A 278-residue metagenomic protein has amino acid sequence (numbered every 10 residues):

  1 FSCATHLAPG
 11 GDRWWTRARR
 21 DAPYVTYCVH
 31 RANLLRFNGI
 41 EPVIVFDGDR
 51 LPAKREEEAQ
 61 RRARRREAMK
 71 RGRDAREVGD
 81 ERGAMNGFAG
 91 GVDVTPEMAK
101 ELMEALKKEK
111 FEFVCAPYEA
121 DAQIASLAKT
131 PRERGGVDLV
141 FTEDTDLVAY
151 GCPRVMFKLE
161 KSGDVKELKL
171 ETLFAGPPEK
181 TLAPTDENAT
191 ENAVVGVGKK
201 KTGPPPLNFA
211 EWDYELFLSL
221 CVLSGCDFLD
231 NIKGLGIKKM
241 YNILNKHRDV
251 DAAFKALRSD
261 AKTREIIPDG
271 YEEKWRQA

Functional and structural regions predicted by a protein language model:
F1-E119, Q123-G136: Noncatalytic, basic helical substrate-engagement surface that gates or grips nucleic-acid strands
P23-N33, K100, E104, A122 (+5 more regions): Amphipathic alpha-helical interface elements that mediate macromolecular binding in regulatory proteins
A32-L34, D138, D146, N208 (+1 more regions): Beta-strand elements of modular eukaryotic interaction domains
K54-R55, C115, Y150-G151, L159-E160 (+3 more regions): Intrinsically disordered, low-complexity regions enriched in proline, serine, glycine and charged residues
Q60-R66, R154-V165: A short alpha->loop->secondary-structure connector
I124, P131-E160: Acidic, metal-binding active-site segment of PIN/NYN-like and related structure-specific nucleases
F174-A278: Non-catalytic nucleic-acid-binding/docking modules located in mid-to-C-terminal regions of nucleic-acid enzymes
